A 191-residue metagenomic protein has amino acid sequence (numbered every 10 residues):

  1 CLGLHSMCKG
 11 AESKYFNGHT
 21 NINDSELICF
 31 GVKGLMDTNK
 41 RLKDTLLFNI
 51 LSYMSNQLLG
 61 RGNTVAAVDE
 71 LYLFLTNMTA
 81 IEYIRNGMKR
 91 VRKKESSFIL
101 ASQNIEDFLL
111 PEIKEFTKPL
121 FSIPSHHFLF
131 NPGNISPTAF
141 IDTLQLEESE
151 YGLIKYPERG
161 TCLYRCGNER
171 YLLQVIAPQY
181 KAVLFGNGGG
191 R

Functional and structural regions predicted by a protein language model:
C1-S96, L100, E112, L153-P157 (+1 more regions): P-loop NTPase motor domains
L51, Y72, R85-M88, R92 (+3 more regions): Short, well-ordered alpha-helical packing segments
F74-L75, F108, S136: Catalytic P-loop NTPase motifs of RecA-like helicase/translocase cores
L100-I105, P132-G133: A short beta-strand-to-loop transition that corresponds to the Sensor-1 phosphate-sensing loop of AAA+ P-loop ATPases
E112-R191: P-loop NTPase motor core of the ASCE superfamily
